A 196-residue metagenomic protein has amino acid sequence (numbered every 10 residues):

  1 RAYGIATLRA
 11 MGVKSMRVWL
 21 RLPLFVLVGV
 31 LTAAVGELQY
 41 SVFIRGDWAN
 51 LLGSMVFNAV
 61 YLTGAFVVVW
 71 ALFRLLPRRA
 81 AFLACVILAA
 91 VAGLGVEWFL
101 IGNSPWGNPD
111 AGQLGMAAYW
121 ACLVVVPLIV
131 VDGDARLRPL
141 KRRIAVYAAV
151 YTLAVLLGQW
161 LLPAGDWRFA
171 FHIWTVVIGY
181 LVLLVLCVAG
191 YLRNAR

Functional and structural regions predicted by a protein language model:
R1-R196: Aromatic-rich, lipid-facing transmembrane alpha helices and their immediate juxtamembrane interface loops in integral
